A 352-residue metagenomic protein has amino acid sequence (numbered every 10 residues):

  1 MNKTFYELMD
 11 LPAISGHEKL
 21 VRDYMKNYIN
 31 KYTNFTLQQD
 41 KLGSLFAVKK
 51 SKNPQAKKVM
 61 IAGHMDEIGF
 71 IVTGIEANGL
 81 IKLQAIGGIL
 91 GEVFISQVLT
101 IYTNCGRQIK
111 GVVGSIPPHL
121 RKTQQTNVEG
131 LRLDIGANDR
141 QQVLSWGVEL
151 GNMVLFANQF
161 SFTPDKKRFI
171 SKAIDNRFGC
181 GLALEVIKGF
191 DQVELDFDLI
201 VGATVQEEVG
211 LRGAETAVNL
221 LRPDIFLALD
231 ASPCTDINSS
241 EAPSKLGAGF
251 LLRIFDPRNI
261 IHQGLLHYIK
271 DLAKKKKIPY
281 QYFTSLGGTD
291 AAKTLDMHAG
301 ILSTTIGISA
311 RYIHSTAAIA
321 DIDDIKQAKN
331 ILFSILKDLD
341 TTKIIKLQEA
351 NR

Functional and structural regions predicted by a protein language model:
M1-R352: N-terminal hydrophobic/helix-forming segments and targeting peptides
